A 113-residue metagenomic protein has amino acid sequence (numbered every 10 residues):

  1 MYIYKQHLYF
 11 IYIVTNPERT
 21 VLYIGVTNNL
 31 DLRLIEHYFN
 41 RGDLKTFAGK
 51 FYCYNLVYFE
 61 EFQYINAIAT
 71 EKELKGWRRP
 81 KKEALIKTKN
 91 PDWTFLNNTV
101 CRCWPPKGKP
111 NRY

Functional and structural regions predicted by a protein language model:
M1-G42, G49-L56, I65, A69-K72 (+2 more regions): GIY-YIG nuclease catalytic motif and its immediate N-terminal context
D43, E73-I86: Short arginine-rich
E60-F62: Short beta-strand-to-loop capping motifs
